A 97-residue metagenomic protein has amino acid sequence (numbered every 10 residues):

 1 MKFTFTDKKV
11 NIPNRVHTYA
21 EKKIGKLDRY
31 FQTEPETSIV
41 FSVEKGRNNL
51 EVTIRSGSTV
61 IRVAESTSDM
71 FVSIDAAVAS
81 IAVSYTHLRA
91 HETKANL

Functional and structural regions predicted by a protein language model:
M1-K2: Absolute protein N-terminus
T6-K8, N14-H17, K22, T59 (+2 more regions): Extracellular lectin-like interaction modules
D7-K9, I39-V43, R89: A general secondary-structure junction signal
R15-E36: Ordered, small/hydrophobic-rich secondary-structure cores
I24, D28, D75-Y85: Short amphipathic alpha-helical signal-transduction/dimerization elements
Y30-L50, I54: Translation machinery proteins
T33-P35, T53-V78: Hydrophobic/aromatic-rich structural module bridging two neighboring secondary-structure elements via a short loop
T86-A95: Conserved small/polar residues in nucleotide/adenosyl-binding loops
